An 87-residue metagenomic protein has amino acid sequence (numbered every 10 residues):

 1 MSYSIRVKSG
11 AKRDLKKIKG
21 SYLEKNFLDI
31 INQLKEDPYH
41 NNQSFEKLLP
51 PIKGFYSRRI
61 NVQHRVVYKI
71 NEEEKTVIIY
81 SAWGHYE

Functional and structural regions predicted by a protein language model:
S2-K17, S21-D29, R58-R65, K69-E87: Enriched for short, Lys/Arg-rich terminal
N32-R59: A short, surface-exposed loop/turn module that caps and links secondary-structure elements
